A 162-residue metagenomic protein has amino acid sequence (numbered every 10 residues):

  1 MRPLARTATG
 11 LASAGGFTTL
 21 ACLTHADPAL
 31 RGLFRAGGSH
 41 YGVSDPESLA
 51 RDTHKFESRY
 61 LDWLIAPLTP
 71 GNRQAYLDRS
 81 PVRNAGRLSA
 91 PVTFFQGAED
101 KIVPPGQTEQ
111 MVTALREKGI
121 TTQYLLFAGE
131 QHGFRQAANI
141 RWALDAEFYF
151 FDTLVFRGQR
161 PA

Functional and structural regions predicted by a protein language model:
M1-A162: Active-site-proximal cap/loop segments of hydrolase catalytic domains
